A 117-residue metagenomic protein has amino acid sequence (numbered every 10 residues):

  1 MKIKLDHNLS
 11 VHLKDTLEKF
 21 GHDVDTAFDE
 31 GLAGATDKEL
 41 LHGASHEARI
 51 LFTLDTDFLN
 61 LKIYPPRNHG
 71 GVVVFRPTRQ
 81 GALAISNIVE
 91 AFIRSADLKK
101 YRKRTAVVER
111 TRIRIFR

Functional and structural regions predicted by a protein language model:
K2-I50: N-terminal first-folded block
L5, T53, P77: Small/polar loops that bind or transfer phosphate-bearing groups
F28-L32, F75-Q80: Short, acidic/turn-prone active-site loops that include or flank metal/cofactor- and phosphate-binding residues
G43-A44, N68-V72: Short, hinge-like loop/turn segments at secondary-structure boundaries
S45-K62: Acidic, metal-binding active-site segment of PIN/NYN-like and related structure-specific nucleases
L61-K62, P66-H69: TOPRIM-like Mg2+-dependent DNA-processing core and adjacent phosphate-binding/basic surface
G70, P77-R114: C-terminal structural segments of small proteins and small subunits
